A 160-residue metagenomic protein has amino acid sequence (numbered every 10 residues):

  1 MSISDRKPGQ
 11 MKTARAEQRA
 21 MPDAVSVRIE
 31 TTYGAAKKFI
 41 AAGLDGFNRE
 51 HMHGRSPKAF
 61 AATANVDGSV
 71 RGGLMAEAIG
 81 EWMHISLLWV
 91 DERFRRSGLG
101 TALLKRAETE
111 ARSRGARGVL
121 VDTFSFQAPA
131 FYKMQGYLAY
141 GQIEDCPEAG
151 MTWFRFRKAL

Functional and structural regions predicted by a protein language model:
M1-Y33: Conserved N-terminal entry element of GNAT/NAT acetyltransferase domains
V25-S86, D91, F126, G141-D145 (+1 more regions): Acetyl-CoA-dependent GNAT
F39-A42, A102, R106, R155: Alpha-helical elements of Rossmann-like donor-binding domains used by nucleotide-donor carbohydrate transfer enzymes
I40, Y132-K133, Y137: Conserved active-site tyrosine of GNAT-family acetyltransferases
R96-T109, M134: Conserved acetyl-CoA-binding loop-helix of GNAT-fold acetyltransferases
L103, Q127-A128: Conserved short alpha-helix immediately C-terminal to the canonical SAM/SAH-binding motif I of Rossmann-like
A111-F124: Conserved GNAT acetyl-CoA-binding A-motif
L120-D122, L138-R155: Conserved catalytic-core motifs of GNAT/GCN5-like acyltransferases
